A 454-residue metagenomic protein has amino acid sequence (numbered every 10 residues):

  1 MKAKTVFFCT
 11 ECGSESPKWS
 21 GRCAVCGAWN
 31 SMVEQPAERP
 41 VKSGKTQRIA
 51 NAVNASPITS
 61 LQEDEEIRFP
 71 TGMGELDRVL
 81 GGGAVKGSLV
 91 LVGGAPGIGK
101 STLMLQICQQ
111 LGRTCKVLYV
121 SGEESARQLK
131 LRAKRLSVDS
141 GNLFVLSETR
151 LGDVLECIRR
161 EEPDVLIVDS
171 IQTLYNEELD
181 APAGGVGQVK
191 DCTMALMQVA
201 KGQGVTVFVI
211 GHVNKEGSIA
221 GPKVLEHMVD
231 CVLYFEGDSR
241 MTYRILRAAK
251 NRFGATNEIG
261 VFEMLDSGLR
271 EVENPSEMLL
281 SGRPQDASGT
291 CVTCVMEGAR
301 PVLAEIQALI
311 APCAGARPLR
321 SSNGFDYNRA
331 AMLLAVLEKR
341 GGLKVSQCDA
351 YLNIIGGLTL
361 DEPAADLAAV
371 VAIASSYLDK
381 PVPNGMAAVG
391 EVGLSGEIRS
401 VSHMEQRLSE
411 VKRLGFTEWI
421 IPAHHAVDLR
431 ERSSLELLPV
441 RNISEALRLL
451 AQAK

Functional and structural regions predicted by a protein language model:
K2-E11, E15-R78, V85-L91, I98-Q109 (+5 more regions): Peripheral, non-AAA+ core regions of ATP-driven protein-machinery
A95, G122: P-loop (Walker A) phosphate-binding loop of NTP-binding proteins
V117-S121: Conserved RecA-like ASCE P-loop NTPase motor core of nucleic-acid helicases/translocases
A126: Divalent metal-dependent catalytic cores for phosphoryl transfer on phosphate-bearing substrates
